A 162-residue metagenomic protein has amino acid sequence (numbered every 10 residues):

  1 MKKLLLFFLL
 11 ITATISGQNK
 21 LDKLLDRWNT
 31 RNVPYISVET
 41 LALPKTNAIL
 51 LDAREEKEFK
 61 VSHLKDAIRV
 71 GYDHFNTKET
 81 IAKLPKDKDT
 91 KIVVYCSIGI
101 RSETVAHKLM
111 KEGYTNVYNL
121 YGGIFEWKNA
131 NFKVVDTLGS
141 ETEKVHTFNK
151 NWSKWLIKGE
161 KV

Functional and structural regions predicted by a protein language model:
M1-K23: Bacterial Sec-dependent N-terminal signal peptides
Q18-E39, P44-T46, K60-T90, E103-V162: Rhodanese-like catalytic fold shared by cysteine-dependent sulfurtransferases and DSP/PTP-type phosphatases
L50-D52: Structural scaffold elements adjacent to functional motifs in cytosolic proteins
Y95: Short, surface-exposed ligand- or partner-binding patches at beta-edge/loop junctions that are enriched in aromatics
G99-I100: Residue-level detector of alpha-helix initiation sites
